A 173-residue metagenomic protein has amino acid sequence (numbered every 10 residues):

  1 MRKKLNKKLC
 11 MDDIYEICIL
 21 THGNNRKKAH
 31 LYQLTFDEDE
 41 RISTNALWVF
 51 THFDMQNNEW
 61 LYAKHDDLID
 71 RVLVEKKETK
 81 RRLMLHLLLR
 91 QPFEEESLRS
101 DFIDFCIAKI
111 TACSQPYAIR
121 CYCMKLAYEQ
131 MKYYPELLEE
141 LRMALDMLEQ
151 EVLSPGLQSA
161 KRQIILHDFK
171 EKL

Functional and structural regions predicted by a protein language model:
M1-L173: Alpha-helical scaffold domains
